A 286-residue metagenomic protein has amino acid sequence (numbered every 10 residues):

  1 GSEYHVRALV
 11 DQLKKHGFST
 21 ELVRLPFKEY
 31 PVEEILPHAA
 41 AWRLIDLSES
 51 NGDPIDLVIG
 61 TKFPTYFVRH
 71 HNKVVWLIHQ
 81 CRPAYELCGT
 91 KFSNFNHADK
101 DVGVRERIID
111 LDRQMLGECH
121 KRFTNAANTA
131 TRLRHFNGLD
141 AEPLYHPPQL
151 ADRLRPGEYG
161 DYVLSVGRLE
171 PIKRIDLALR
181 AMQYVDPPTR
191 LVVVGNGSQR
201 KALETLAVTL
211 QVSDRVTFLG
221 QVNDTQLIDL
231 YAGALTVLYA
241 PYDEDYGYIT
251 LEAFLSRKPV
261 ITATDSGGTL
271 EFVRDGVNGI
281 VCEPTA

Functional and structural regions predicted by a protein language model:
H16-T65: Active-site donor-binding segments of glycosyltransferases and PAPS-dependent sulfotransferases
S93-R122, A130: Membrane-proximal helix-turn-helix segments that form the acceptor-binding/catalytic region of lipid-linked
P148, R153-K173, L179-D186, V192: Conserved donor-binding/catalytic core segment of Leloir-type glycosyltransferases
K201-V222: Nucleotide-activated donor-binding/catalytic signature segment of Leloir-type glycosyltransferases, i.e., the conserved
Q221-V222, D229-A234: Short alpha-helical donor nucleotide-sugar binding micro-motif in glycosyltransferases
Y242: Aromatic "clamp/platform" in nucleotide-sugar-dependent glycosyltransferases that forms part of the donor/acceptor
P259-A263, V273: Short hydrophobic beta-strand element within catalytic cores of glycosyltransferases and related nucleotide-activated
L270-A286: Change "using UDP/GDP/dTDP sugars" to "using nucleotide sugars
